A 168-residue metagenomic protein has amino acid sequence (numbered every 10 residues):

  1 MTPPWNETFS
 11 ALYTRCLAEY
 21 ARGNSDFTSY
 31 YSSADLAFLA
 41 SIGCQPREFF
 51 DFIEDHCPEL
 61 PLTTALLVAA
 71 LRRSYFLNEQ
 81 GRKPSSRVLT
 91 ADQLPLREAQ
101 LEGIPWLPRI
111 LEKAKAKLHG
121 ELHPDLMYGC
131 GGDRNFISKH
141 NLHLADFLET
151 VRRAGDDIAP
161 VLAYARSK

Functional and structural regions predicted by a protein language model:
M1-P124: Polar/charged low-complexity regulatory segments
L122-A165: Amphipathic alpha-helical packing elements
